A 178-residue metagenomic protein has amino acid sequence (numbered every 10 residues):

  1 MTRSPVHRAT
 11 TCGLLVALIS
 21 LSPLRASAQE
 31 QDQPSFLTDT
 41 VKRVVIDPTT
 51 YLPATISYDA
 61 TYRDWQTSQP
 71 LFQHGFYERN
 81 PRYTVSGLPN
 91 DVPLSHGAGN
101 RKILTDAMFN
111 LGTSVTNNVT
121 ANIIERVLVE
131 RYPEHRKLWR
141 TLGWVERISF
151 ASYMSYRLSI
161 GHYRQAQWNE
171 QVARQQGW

Functional and structural regions predicted by a protein language model:
T2-G13: Bacterial N-terminal signal peptides that target proteins for export
V16: Aromatic (Trp/Tyr) and acidic
I19-D106, N110, V129-E130, E134-K137 (+1 more regions): N-terminal targeting leaders of membrane proteins
T55-R63, M108-I124, L142-S159: Membrane-active amphipathic alpha-helices enriched in small hydrophobic residues
I124-W178: Membrane-interacting alpha-helical segments
